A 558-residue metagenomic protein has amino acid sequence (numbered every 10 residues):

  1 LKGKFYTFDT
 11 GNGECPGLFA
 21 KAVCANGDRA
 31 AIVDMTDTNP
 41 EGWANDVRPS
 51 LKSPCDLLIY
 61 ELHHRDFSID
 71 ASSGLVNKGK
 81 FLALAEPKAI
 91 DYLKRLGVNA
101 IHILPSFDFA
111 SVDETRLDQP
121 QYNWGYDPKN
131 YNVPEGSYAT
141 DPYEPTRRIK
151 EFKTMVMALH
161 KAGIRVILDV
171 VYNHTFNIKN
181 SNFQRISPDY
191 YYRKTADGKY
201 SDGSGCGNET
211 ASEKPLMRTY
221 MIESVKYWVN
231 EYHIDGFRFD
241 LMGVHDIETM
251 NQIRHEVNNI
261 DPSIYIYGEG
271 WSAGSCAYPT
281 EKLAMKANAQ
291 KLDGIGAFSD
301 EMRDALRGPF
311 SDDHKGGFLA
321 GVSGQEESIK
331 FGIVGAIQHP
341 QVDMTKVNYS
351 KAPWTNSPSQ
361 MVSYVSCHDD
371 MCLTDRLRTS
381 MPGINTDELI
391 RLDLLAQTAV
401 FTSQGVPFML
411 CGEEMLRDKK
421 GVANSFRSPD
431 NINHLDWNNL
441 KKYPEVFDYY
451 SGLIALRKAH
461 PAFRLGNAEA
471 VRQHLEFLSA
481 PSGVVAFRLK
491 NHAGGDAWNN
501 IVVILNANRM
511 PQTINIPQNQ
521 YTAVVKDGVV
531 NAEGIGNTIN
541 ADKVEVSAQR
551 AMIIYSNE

Functional and structural regions predicted by a protein language model:
L1-E61, D66-S73, G79: The feature marks proteins involved in alpha-glucan
G11, H63-P87, D91-Y232, M242-D261 (+2 more regions): Substrate-binding/active-site clefts of carbohydrate-active enzymes
L58-Y60, I101, V166-L168, F237 (+3 more regions): Hydrophobic faces of well-ordered beta-strands that scaffold small-molecule active sites in alpha/beta enzyme cores
R254-H255, S263-L416, F426, N491-D496 (+1 more regions): Conserved alpha/beta catalytic core and glycan-binding cleft of carbohydrate-active enzymes
T345-S350, G405-V422, H434, L440-I501: Glycan-recognition and catalytic regions of carbohydrate-active enzymes
A507-N519: Surface-exposed beta-strand/loop patches in extracellular or lumenal glycoproteins
P517-N531: Solvent-exposed beta-hairpin/edge-strand motifs
G536-E558: C-terminal beta-strand-rich structural cap/linker in extracellular carbohydrate-active enzymes
